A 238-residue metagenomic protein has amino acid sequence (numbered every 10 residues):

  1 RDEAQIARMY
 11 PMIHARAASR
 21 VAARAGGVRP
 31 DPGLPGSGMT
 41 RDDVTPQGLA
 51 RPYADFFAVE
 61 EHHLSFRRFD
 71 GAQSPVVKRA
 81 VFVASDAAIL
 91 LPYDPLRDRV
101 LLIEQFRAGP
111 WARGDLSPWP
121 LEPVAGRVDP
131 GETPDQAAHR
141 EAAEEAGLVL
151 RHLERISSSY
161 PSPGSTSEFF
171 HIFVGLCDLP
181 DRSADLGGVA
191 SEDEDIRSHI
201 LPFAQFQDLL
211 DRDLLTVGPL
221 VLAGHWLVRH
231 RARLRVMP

Functional and structural regions predicted by a protein language model:
R1-G48, L116-P120, P130, R155 (+3 more regions): Nudix hydrolase/Nudix homology domain
R51-R97, W111: Acidic, metal-coordinating catalytic segment for phosphate/diphosphate chemistry, firing primarily on the Nudix
E61-H63, P92, V174-L176, I200-P202: Short, well-ordered beta-strand micro-motif
L64-R68, S162-A184: Active-site-adjacent beta-strand/loop module that shapes the phosphate/pyrophosphate-binding cleft
R79-A84, L91, L96-R140, A190-E192 (+1 more regions): Conserved Nudix-box catalytic region and its N-terminal flanking loop in Nudix hydrolases and closely related
A143, V149-T166: A mid-sequence, solvent-exposed acidic-amphipathic segment
G147-L148, L215: Helix N-cap/coil-helix junction residues
